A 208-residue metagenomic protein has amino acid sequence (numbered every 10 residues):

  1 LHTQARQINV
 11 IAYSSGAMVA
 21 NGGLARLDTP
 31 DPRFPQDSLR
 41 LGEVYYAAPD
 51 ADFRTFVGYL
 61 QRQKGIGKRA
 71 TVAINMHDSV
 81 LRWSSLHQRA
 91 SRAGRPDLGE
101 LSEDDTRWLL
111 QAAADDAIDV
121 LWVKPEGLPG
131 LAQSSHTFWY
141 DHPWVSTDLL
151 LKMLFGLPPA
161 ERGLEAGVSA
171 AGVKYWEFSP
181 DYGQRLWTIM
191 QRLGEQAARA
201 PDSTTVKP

Functional and structural regions predicted by a protein language model:
L1-Q7, L24-P208: Lipolytic serine-hydrolase domain surface
A12-G16, A20: Gly/Ala-rich beta-loop-alpha elbow adjacent to hydrolase catalytic centers
